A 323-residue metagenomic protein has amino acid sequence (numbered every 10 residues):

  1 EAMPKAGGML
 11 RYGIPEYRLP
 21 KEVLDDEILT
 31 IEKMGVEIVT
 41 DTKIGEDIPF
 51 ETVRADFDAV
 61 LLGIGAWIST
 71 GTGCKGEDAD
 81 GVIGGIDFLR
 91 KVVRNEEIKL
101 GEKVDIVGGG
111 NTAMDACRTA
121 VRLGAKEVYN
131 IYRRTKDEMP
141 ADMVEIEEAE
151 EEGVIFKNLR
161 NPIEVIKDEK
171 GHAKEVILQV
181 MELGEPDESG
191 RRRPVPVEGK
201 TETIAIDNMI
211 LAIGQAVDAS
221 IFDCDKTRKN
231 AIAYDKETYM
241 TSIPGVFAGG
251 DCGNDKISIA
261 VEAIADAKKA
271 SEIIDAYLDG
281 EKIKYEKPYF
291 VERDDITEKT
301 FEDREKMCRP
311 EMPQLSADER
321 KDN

Functional and structural regions predicted by a protein language model:
M3-E32, I38, R90-V92, C117-E164 (+1 more regions): Rossmann-like dinucleotide-binding cores of NAD(P)H-dependent redox enzymes
D25-K75, E164-I177, E182-E185, N208-I210 (+1 more regions): Feature captures the FAD/FMN-dependent oxidoreductase FAD-binding
L29-K43, S69-L123, T227-S242: Glycine-rich dinucleotide-binding loop and its adjacent helix/turn
E37-D41, I83, I155-K157, I177 (+1 more regions): General small-molecule cofactor/ligand-binding pocket signal
D80-E102, P186-I257, E262: FAD-site-proximal beta/loop scaffold in flavoenzymes
E151, N161-A173, E182-G184, K269 (+1 more regions): Mid-to-C-terminal Rossmann-like scaffold of FAD/NAD(P)H-dependent oxidoreductases
C252-L278: A conserved FAD-binding loop/helix module that cradles the flavin
